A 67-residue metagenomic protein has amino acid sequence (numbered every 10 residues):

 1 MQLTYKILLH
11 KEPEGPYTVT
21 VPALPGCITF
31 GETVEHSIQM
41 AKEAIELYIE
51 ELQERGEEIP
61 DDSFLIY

Functional and structural regions predicted by a protein language model:
M1-K6, Q39-Y67: Short, charged, surface-exposed hinge/linker loops at domain edges that act as mobile lids or interdomain connectors
L9-L24: Short aromatic-glycine-(Arg/Gly/Cys) micro-motifs in beta-strand/loop hairpins
P25-E35: A short, exposed loop/beta-hairpin motif centered on an aromatic-Gly-Thr core
